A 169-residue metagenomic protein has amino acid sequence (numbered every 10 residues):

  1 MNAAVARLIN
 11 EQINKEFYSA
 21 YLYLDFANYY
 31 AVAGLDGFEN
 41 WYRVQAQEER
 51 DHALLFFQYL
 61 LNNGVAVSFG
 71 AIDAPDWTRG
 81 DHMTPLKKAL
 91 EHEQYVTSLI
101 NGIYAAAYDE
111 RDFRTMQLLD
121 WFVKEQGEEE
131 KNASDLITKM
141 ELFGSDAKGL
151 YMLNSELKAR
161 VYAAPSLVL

Functional and structural regions predicted by a protein language model:
M1-L169: Iron-associated oxidoreductase/ferritin-like identity signal
